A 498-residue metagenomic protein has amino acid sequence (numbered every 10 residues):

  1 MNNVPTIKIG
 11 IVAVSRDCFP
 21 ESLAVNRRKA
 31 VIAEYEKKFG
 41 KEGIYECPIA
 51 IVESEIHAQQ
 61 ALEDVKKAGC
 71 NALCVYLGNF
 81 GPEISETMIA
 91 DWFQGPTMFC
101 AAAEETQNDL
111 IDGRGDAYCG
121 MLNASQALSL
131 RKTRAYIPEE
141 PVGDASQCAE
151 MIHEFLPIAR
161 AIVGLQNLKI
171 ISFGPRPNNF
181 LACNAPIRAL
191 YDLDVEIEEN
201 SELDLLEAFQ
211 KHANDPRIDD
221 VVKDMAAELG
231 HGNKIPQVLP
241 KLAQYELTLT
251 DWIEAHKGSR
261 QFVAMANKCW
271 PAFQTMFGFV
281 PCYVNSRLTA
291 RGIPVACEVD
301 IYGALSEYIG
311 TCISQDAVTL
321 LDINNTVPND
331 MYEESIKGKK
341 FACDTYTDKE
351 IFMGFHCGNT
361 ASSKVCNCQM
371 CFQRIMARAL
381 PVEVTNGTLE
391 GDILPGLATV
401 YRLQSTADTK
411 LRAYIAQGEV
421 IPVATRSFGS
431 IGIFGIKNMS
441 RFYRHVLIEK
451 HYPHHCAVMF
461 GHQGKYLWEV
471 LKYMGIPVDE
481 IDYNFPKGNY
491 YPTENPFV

Functional and structural regions predicted by a protein language model:
M1-K37: N-terminal basic/disordered segments at the start of proteins
N2-I9, E46, E105-V222, A226-N233 (+1 more regions): Cap/lid and interdomain-hinge subdomains that line or gate substrate/regulatory clefts in soluble alpha/beta enzymes
H57-C70, E86-I89, T248-G258: Short, well-structured alpha-helical segments in soluble
C70-N79, M98-C100, F262-N267: Periplasmic-binding protein-like
M88-G115, L122-A127, R134, S286-V299: Short, acidic/small-residue loops that bind anionic groups at enzyme active sites
V222-I313: Long, internal scaffold/assembly segments composed of regular secondary structure
T289-T425: C-terminal catalytic subdomain
F372-V498: Extended hydrophobic packing segments that form well-structured cores
